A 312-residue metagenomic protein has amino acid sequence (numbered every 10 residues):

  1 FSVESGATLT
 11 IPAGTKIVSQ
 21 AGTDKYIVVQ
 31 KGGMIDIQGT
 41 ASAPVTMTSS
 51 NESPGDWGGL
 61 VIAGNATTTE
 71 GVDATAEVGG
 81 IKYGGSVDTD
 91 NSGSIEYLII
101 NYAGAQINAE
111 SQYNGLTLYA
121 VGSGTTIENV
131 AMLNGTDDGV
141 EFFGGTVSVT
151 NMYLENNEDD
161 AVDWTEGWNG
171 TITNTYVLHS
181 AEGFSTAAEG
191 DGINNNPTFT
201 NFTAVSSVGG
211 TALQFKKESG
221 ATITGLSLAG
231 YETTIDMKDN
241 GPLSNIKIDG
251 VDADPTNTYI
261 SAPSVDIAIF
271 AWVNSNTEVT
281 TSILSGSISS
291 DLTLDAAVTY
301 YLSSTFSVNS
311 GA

Functional and structural regions predicted by a protein language model:
F1-S2, Q20-G32, G39, T48-G311: Extracellular beta-rich repeat passengers
A7, A13-T15, S304, G311-A312: N-terminal beta-strand/beta-hairpin edge segment
A43-P44: Glycine-rich loop(s) and the adjacent beta-strand/alpha-helix scaffold that form part
